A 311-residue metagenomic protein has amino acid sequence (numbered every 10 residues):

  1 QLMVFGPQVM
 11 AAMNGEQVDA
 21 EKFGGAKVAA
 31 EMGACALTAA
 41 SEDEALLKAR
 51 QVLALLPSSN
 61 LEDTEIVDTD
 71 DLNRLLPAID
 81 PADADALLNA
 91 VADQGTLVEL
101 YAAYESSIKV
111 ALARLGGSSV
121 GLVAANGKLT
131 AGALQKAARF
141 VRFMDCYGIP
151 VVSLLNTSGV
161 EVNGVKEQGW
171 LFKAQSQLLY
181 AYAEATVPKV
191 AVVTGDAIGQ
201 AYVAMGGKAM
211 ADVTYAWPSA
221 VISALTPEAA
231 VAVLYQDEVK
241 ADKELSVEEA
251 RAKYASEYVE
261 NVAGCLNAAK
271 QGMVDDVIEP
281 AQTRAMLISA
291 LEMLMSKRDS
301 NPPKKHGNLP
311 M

Functional and structural regions predicted by a protein language model:
Q1-M311: Ligand-binding clefts of soluble mixed alpha/beta catalytic domains
